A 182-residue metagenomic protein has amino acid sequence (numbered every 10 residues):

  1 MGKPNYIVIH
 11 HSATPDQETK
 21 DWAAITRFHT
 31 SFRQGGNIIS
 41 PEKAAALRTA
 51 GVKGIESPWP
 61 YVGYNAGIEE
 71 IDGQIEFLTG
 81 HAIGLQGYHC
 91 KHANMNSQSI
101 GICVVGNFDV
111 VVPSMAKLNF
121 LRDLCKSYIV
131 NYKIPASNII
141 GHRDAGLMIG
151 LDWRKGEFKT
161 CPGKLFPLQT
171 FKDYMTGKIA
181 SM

Functional and structural regions predicted by a protein language model:
M1-G84: Short, conserved "active-site rim" segments that organize catalytic pockets and cofactor/ligand binding
M1-S12, D16, E70-A82, M95-Q98 (+1 more regions): Basic/polar, cationic surfaces and motifs that engage anionic cell-wall and phosphate/carboxylate ligands
G84-N94: Flexible, surface-exposed loop/gating regions in the mature catalytic domains of secreted/periplasmic hydrolases
